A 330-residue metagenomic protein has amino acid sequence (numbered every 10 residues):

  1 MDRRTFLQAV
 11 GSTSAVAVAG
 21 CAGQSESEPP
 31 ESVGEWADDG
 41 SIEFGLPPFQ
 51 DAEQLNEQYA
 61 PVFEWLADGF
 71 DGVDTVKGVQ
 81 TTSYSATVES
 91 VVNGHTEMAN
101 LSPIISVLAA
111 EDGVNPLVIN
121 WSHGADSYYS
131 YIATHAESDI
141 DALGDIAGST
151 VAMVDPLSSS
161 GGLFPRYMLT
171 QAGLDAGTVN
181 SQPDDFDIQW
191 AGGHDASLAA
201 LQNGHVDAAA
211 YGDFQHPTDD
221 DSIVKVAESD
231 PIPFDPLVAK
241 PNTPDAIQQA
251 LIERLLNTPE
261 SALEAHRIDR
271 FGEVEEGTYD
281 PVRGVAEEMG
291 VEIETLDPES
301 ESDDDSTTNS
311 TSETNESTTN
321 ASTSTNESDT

Functional and structural regions predicted by a protein language model:
M1-T330: Hydrophobic alpha-helical segments
